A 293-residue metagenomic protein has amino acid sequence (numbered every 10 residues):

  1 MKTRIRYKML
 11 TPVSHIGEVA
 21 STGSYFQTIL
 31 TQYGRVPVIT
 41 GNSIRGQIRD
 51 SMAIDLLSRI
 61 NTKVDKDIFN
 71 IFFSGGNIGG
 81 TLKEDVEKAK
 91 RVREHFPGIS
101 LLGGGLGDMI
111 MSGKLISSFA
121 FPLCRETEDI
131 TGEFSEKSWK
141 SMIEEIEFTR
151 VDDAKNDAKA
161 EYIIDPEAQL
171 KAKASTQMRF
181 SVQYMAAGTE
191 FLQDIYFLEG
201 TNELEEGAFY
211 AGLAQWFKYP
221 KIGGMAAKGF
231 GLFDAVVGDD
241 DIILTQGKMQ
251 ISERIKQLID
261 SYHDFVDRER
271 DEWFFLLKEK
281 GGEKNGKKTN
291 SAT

Functional and structural regions predicted by a protein language model:
M1-T293: RNA-binding basic/glycine-rich loop and surface signature characteristic of RAMP-family CRISPR effectors
